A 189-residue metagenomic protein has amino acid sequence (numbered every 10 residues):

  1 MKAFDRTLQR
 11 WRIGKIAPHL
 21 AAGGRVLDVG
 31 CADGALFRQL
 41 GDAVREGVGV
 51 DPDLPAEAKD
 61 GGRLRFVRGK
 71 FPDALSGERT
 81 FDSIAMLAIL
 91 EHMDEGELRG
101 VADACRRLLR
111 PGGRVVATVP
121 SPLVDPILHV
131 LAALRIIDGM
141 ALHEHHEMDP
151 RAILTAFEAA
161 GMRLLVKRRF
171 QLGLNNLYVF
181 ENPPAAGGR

Functional and structural regions predicted by a protein language model:
M1-R79, S83-A85, R99-A102, A141 (+3 more regions): Conserved N-terminal segment of class I S-adenosyl-L-methionine
A21, M93-D94, L109-R110: Helix-to-beta-strand junctions that scaffold the AdoMet/dcAdoMet cofactor pocket in Class I SAM-dependent enzymes
L36, D94, D125-P126: Glycine/Thr-rich phosphate-binding loops of Rossmann-like dinucleotide-binding domains
A88-H92: Short catalytic micro-motifs in class I SAM-dependent methyltransferases
R99-P111: A short glycine-rich, Lys/Arg-flanked "PGG" loop and its adjoining helix->strand segment in the class I
G113-V119: Conserved beta-strand signature within the Rossmann-like core of class I S-adenosyl-L-methionine
V124-H143: Short, glycine-/aromatic-enriched active-site segment of Class I SAM-dependent methyltransferases
M148-K167, N182, A186: A SAM-dependent methyltransferase catalytic signature shared across enzymes that methylate proteins
